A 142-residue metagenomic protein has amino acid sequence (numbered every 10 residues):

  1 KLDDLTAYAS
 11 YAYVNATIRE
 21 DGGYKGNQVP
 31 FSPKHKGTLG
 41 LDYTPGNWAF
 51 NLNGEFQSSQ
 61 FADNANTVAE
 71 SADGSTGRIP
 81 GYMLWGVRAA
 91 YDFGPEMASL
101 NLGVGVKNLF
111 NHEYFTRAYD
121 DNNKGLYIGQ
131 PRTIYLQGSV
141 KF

Functional and structural regions predicted by a protein language model:
K1-N66, F110, S139: Gram-negative outer-membrane beta-barrel transporters
D3-L5, G74-P80, S99-V104: Glycine-rich, flexible loop segments associated with nucleotide phosphate handling
D21-Q28, S71-G77, D121-L126: Extracellular loop and loop/strand-boundary signature of outer-membrane beta-barrel proteins
P30, L41, T76-R78, F93 (+1 more regions): Residues embedded in well-ordered secondary-structure elements
P33-G37, G81-W85, A98, Q130-I134: Residues that define the transmembrane beta-barrel architecture of outer-membrane proteins
F56-A65, Y91-F142: C-terminal beta-signal and adjacent terminal beta-strands/loops of Gram-negative outer-membrane beta-barrel proteins
D73-G77, V87-Y91, V140: Outer-membrane beta-barrel pore domains
